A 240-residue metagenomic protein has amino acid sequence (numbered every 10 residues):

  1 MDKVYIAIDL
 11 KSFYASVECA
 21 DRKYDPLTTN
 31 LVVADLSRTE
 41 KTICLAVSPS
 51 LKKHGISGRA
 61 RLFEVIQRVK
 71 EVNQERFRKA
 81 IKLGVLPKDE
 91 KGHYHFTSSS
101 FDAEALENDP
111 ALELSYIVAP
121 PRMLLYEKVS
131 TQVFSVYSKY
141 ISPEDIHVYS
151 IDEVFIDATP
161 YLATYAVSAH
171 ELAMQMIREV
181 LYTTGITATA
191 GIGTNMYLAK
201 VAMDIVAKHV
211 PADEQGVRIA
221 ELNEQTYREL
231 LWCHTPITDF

Functional and structural regions predicted by a protein language model:
M1-F240: Gly/Gly-Pro- and Ser/Thr-rich, intrinsically disordered tail segments characteristic of DNA damage-repair and tolerance
